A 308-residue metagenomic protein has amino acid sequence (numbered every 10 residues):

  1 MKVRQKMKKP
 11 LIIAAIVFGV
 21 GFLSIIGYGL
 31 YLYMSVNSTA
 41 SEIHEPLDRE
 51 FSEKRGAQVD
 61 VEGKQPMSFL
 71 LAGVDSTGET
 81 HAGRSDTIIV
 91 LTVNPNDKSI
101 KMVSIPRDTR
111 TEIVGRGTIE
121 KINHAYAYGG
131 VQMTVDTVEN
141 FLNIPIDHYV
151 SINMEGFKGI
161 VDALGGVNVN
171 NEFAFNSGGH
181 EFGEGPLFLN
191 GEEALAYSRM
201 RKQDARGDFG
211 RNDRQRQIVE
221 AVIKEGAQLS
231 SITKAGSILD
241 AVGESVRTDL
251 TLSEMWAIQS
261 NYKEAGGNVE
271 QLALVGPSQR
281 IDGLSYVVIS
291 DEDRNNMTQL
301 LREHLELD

Functional and structural regions predicted by a protein language model:
K6-D97, A257, I289: Entry/capping segment at the start of metal-dependent catalytic domains with acidic active-site entry clusters
E45-D48, S52-V59, Q65-P66, T118 (+1 more regions): C-terminal solvent-exposed extensions
K64-M67, G83-I88, D97-I105, G117 (+8 more regions): Extracytoplasmic
S76-T80, E120-Y128, N143-H148, K202-F209 (+3 more regions): Second-shell loop/turn segments in exported
P95, R110, V114, A127 (+9 more regions): Sec-exported extracytoplasmic/periplasmic mature domains
T118, G130-V138, N153-I160, A194 (+8 more regions): Stable alpha-helical elements in mature extracytoplasmic
N123-H180: Amphipathic, coiled-coil-like alpha-helical scaffolding segments used for oligomerization/assembly
I160-S237: Flexible, polar/acidic helix-loop-strand segments at domain edges
